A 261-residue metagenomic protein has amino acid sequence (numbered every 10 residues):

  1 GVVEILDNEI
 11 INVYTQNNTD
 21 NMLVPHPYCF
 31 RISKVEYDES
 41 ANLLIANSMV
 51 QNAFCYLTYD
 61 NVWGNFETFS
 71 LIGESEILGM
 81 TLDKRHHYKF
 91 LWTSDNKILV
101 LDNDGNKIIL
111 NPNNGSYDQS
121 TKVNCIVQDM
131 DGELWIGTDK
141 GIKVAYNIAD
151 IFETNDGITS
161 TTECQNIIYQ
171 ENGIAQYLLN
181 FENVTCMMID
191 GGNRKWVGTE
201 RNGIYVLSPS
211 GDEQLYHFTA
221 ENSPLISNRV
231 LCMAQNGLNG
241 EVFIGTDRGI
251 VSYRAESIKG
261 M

Functional and structural regions predicted by a protein language model:
G1-V3, N42-A46, Y88-W92, E133-I136 (+2 more regions): Conserved beta-propeller blade signature
V3-E4, C55, L99, K143-V144 (+2 more regions): WD40 beta-propeller blade core
D7-N12, T58-W63, D102-I108, Y146-T162 (+2 more regions): Short loop/turn segments immediately following beta-strands, especially the blade-tip and inter-blade linker loops
N17-S40, E67-R85, N111-M130, N166-G192 (+1 more regions): Short coil-to-beta transitions that initiate beta-strands within beta-rich domains
A41, N47-S48, A53-N61, E67-F69: Long, internal scaffold/assembly segments composed of regular secondary structure
M49-V50, D95, K140, I148 (+2 more regions): Residue-level signature of beta-propeller blades and closely related beta-rich strand-turn architectures in secreted
K140-V144, I148, N228-M261: Blade-level signature of beta-propeller repeat domains, shared across WD40, Kelch, NHL, RCC1 and BNR/Asp-box propellers
G192-N193, V197-R201, V206-P209, N239: Long, C-terminal catalytic modules of enzymes
